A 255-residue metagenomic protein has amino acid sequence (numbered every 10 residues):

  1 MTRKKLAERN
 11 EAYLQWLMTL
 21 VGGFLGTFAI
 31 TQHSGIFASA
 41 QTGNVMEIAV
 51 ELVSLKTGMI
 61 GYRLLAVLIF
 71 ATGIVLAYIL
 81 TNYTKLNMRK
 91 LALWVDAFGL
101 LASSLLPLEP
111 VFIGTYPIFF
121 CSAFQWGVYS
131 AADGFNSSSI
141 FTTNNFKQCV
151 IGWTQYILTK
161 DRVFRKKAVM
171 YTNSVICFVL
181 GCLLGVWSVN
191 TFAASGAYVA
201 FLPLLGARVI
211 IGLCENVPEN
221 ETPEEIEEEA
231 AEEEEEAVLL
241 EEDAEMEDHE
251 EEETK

Functional and structural regions predicted by a protein language model:
M1-E11: Short, Lys/Arg-rich, polar N-terminal cytosolic tail immediately upstream of the first transmembrane signal-anchor
G22-F37: Alpha-helical transmembrane segments of multi-pass membrane proteins
A38, T42-M46, A66, I118-G181: Substrate-agnostic recognition of the 12-TM MFS/MFS-like secondary transporter fold
I74-L86, V189: Helix-to-loop junctions at the C-terminal end of transmembrane segments in multipass secondary transporters
L86-D96, T115-Y116, S138-F141: Cytoplasmic-side transmembrane-helix entry/capping segments in multi-pass membrane proteins
N87-L91, V186-L202: A membrane-interface helix-boundary motif in multi-pass transporters
W94-A97, S195-I211: Symmetry-related core transmembrane helices of the 12-TM Major Facilitator Superfamily/SLC fold
A97-P110: C-terminal ends and interior cores of transmembrane alpha-helices in multi-pass membrane transporters/permeases
